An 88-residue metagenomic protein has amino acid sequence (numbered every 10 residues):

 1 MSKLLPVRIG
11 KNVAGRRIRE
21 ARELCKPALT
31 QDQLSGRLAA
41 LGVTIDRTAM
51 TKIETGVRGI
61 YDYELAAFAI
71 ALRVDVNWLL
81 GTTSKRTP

Functional and structural regions predicted by a protein language model:
M1-P27, N77: A short, Lys/Arg-rich alpha-helix, primarily the initiator
M1-R8, I70, L80-P88: Short, charged recognition helix plus adjacent turn of helix-turn-helix-like nucleic-acid-binding domains
R16, D32, T48, D62-L65: Short alpha-helical elements of helix-turn-helix
K26-K52: Short alpha-helical DNA-recognition segment
L38, E54, E64, L80-T83: DNA major-groove recognition helix of helix-turn-helix
V57, Y61-W78: DNA major-groove recognition helix of helix-turn-helix/homeodomain DNA-binding modules
